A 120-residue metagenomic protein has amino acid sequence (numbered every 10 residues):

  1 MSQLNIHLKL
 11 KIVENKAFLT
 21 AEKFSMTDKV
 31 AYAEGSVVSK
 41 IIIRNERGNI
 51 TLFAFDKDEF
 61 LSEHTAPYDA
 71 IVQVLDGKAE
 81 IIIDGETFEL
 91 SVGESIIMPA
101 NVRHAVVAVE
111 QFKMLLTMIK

Functional and structural regions predicted by a protein language model:
M1-R47, I82: A short, N-terminal "cap"/entry segment at the start of jelly-roll beta-barrel domains of the cupin/DSBH fold
G35-S36, I50-A66: Conserved short histidine dyad/triad with adjacent acidic residue
N49, K78-E80, T87, R103 (+1 more regions): Structural motif
Y68-E80, D84: Glycine- and acidic-residue-biased ligand/ion/polar-headgroup-sensing regions
L75-D76, S91-V92, E110: A cytosolic small-molecule/anion-sensing beta-strand core signal
G85-A100: Short acidic-glycine-tyrosine-enriched beta hairpin
A100-K120: Ligand-binding loop in jelly-roll beta-barrel domains
